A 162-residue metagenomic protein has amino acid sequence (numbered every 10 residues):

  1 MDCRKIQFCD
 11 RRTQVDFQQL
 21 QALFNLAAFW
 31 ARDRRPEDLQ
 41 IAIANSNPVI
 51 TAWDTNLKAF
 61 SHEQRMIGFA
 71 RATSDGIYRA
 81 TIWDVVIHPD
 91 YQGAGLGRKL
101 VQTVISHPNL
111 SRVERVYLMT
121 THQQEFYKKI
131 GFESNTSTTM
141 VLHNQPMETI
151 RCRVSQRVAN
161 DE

Functional and structural regions predicted by a protein language model:
M1-R34, H62, R151-D161: Short amphipathic alpha-helix that is part of the acyltransferase structural core
D38-V86: A conserved beta-strand-loop-helix scaffold within acyl/acetyltransferase catalytic domains
T81, G95, R112-E114: Short loop/turn motifs at secondary-structure junctions
Y91-L100: Conserved acetyl-CoA pyrophosphate-binding loop and the N-cap/start of the following alpha-helix in GNAT-like
G97, P146-V154: Accessory recognition modules or surfaces
L110-Q145: Conserved active-site alpha-helix within GNAT-family acetyltransferase domains
